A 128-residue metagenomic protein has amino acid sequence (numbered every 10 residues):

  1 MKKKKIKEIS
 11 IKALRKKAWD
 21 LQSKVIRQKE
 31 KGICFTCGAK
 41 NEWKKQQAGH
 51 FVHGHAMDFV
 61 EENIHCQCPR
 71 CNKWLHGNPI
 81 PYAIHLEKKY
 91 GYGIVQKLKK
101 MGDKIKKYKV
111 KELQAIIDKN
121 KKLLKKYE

Functional and structural regions predicted by a protein language model:
M1-V25, G38-K40, L98-E128: A boundary/linker detector
L14, A56, W74: Conserved aromatic-histidine-acidic binding/catalytic patches
W19, R27-I33, V60-I64: Short metal-coordination and nucleic-acid-contact micro-motifs, chiefly zinc-binding Cys/His arrays
F35-C66: Histidine-centered nuclease catalytic patch
E42, I64-G91: Short Cys/His-centered divalent metal-binding micro-motifs
V52-I64, E87-K100: Short microdomains enriched in Cys/His and/or Lys/Arg
